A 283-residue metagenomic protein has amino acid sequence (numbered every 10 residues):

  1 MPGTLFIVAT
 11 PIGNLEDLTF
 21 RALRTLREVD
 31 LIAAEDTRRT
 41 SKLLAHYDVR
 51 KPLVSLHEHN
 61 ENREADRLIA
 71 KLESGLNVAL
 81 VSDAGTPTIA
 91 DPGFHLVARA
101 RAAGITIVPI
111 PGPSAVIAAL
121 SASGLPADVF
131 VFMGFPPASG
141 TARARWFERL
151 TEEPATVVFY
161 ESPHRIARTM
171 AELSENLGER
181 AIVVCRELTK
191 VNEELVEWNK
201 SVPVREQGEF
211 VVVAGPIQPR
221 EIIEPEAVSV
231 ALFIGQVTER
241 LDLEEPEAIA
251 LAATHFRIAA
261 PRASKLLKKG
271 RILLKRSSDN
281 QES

Functional and structural regions predicted by a protein language model:
M1-E58: Glycine-rich, flexible N-terminal cofactor/catalytic loop recognition
P2, T156, Y160-S283: A contiguous loop/helix-start segment that scaffolds small-molecule binding in enzyme catalytic cores
G3-L5, S74-A79, A155-T156: Loop/turn-to-beta-strand initiation segments
L26-I32, G104-V108, T156-V157: Short active-site oxyanion
A34, P109-G112, F159, V184: General beta-strand structural signal in soluble alpha/beta enzymes
S55-R63, P136-S139: Conserved helicase motor
V78-G85, V157-E161: Acidic beta-strand-to-loop metal/phosphate-binding motif
H95-E153: Class I SAM-dependent methyltransferase SAM-binding "motif I" and its flanking Rossmann-like core
